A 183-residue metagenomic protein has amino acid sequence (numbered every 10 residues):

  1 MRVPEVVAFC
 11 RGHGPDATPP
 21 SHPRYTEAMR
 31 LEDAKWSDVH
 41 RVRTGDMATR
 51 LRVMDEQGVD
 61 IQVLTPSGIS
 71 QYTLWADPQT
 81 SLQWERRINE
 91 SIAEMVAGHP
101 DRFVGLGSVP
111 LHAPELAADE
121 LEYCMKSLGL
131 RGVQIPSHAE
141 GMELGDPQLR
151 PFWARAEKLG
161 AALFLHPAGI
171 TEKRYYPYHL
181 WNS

Functional and structural regions predicted by a protein language model:
M1-S183: Helix-coil boundary/capping segments in enzymes
